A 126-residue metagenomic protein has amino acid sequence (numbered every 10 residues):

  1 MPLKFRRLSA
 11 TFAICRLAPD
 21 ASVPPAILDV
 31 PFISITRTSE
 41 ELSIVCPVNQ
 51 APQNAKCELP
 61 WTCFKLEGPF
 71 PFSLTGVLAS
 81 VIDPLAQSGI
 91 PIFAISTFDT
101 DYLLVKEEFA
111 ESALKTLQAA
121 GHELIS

Functional and structural regions predicted by a protein language model:
M1-S88, S112-S126: Regulatory modules associated with amino-acid/nitrogen control
S88-L103, F109: A cross-kingdom feature marking solvent-exposed beta-strand/loop segments within repeated, beta-rich binding/scaffold
